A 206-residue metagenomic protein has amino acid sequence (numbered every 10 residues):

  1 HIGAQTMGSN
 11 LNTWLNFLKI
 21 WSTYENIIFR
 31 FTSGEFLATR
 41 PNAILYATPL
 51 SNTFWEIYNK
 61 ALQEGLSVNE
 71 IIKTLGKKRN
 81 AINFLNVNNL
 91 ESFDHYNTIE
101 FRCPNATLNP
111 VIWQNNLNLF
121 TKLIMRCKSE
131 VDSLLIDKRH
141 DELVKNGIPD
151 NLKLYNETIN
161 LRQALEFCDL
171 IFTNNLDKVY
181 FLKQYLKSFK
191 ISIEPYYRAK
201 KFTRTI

Functional and structural regions predicted by a protein language model:
H1-Q5: Histidine-centered catalytic micro-motifs
M7-I206: C-terminal accessory/tail domains of diverse enzymes
